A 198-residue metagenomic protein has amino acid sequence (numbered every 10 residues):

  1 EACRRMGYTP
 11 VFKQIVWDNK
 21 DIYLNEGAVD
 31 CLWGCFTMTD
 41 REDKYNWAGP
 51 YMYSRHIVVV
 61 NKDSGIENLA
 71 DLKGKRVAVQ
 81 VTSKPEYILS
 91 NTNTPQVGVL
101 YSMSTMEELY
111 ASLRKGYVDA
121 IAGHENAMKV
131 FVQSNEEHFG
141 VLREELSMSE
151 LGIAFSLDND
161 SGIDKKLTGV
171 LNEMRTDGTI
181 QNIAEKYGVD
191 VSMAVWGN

Functional and structural regions predicted by a protein language model:
E1-R4, F36, I57-A111, E125-A127: Bilobed "Venus flytrap"/periplasmic-binding protein-like clamshell domains and structurally analogous long
E1-R5, A70, K75-R76, V81-K84 (+1 more regions): Extended ligand-binding regions for polar small-molecule ligands
T9-D71, G140, E145: Acidic, polar ligand-binding/catalytic clefts
V11-I22, L100-K115, S149: Short helix-initiation/N-cap motifs at beta->coil->alpha
E26, D30-C31, D119-A120, G152: Short, Asp-centered acidic motifs that coordinate Mg2+ and/or phosphate in catalytic or ligand-binding sites
C35-K44, I88-N91, R114-K115, D119-M148: A ligand-binding cleft/hinge motif common to bilobed small-molecule-binding domains
Y53-V60, K129-N172, D190-N198: Periplasmic-binding protein-like
K84-S104, G140-V141, N172-N198: Ligand-binding clefts/hinges and TM-proximal coupling segments of bilobed small-molecule sensing domains
